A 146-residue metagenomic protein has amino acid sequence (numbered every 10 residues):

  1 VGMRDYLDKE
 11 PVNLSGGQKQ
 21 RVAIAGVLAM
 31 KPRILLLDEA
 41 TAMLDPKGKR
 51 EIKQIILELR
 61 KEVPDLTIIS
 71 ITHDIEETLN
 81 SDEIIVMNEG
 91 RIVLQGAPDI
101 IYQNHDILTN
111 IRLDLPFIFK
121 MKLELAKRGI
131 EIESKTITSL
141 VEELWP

Functional and structural regions predicted by a protein language model:
V1-D5: Conserved ABC ATPase "signature" region
E10-L14, Q18: Conserved ABC ATPase signature
K31: Conserved catalytic motifs of ABC-family nucleotide-binding domains
L35-D38: Catalytic Walker B motif of ABC-type/P-loop ATPase nucleotide-binding domains
K49-P64: Helical segment within the ABC ATPase nucleotide-binding domain
Q95-G96: ABC ATPase "signature
